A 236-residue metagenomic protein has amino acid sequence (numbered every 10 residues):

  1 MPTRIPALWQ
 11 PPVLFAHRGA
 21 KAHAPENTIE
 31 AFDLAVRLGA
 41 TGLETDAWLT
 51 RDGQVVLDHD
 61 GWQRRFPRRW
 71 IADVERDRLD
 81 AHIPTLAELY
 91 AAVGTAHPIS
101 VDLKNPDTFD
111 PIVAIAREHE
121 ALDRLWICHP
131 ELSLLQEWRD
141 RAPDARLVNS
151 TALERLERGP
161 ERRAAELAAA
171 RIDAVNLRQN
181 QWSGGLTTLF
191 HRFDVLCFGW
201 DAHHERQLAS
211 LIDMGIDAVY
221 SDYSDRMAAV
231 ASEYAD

Functional and structural regions predicted by a protein language model:
R4-L14, R37, T41-G42, A47-P98 (+3 more regions): An active-site metal/cofactor-coordinating segment within enzyme catalytic domains
V13-F15, G42, P98-S100, R124-I127 (+4 more regions): Structural preference for beta-strand elements that scaffold enzyme active sites
H17, A35, D46, L89 (+7 more regions): Conserved, mostly hydrophobic/aromatic
R18, T45-A47, L103-N105, H129-E131 (+3 more regions): A cross-domain feature marking catalytic cores of carbohydrate-active enzymes and several ubiquitous metabolic/repair
T50-G53, P106-P111, L132-E137, Q179-F190 (+1 more regions): Active-site-adjacent beta->alpha loops and helix N-cap segments on the catalytic face of soluble alpha/beta enzymes
D80-I83, S150-D236: C-terminal active-site rim and adjoining tail of enzyme catalytic domains
T95-A96, R117-D123, R141-A145, R192-F193 (+1 more regions): Short helix-capping segments at alpha-helix termini
D107-E118, L134-P143, E157-A165: Distinct, well-ordered alpha-helical segments
